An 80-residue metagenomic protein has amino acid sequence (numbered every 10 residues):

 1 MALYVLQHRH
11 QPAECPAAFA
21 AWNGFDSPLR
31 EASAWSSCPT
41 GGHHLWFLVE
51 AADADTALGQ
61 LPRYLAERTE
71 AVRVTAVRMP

Functional and structural regions predicted by a protein language model:
M1-P80: Conserved, structured core segments of small domains
